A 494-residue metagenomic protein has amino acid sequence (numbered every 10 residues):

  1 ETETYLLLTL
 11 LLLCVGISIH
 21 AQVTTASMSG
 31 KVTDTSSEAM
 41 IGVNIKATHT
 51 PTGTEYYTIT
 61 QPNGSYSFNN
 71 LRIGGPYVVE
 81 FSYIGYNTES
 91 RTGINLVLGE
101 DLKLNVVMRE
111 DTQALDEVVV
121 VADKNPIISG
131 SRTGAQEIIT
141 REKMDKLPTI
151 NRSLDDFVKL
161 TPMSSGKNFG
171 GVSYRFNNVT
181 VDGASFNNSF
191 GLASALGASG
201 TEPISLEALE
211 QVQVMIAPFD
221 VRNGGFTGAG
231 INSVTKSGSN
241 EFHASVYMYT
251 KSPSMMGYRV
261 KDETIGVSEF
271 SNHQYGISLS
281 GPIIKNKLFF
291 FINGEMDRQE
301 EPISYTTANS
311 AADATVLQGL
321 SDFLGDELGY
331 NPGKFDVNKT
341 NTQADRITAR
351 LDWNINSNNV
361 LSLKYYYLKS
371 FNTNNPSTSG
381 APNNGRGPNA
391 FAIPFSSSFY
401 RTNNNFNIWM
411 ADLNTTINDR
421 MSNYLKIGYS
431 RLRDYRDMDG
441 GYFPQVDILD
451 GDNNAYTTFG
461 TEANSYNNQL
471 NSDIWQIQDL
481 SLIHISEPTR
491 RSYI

Functional and structural regions predicted by a protein language model:
H20-D123: Periplasm-facing N-terminal accessory domains of Gram-negative outer-membrane beta-barrel systems
Q61, N87, T92-V107, D116-S237 (+3 more regions): Periplasmic N-terminal accessory/gating domains of Gram-negative outer-membrane beta-barrel systems
T140, A193-A198, Q213-M215, R259-E263 (+5 more regions): Extracytoplasmic loops and strand-loop junctions of Gram-negative outer membrane beta-barrel proteins
R175-N177, A208, G238-F242, N286-F290 (+5 more regions): Outer-envelope beta-barrel architecture signal
S194, L206-I216, V221-N232, K236-L317 (+1 more regions): Outer-membrane beta-barrel translocator/receptor signature
I216, T235, G281-I283, W353-I355 (+2 more regions): Residue-level signature of outer-membrane beta-barrel architecture
A244-V246, L279, I292, L351 (+3 more regions): Membrane-embedded beta-strand positions of outer-membrane beta-barrel proteins
D326, T340-Q343, N356-S486, R490-S492: Replace "related TpsB outer-membrane translocases also match" with "some related outer-membrane beta-barrels such as
